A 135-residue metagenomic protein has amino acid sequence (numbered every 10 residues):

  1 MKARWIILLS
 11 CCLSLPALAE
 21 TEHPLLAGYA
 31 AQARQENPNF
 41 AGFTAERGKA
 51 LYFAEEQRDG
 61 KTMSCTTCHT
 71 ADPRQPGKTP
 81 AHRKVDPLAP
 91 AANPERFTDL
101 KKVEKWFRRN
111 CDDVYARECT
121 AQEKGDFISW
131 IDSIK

Functional and structural regions predicted by a protein language model:
M1-E46, A91-K135: Post-cleavage N-terminal segment of exported redox proteins
Q32, E46-R58: Sequence context of c-type cytochrome heme-c attachment sites
R58, R74, I134-K135: Inter-heme linker and motif-flanking segments adjacent to c-type heme-binding CXXCH motifs in c-type cytochromes
D59-T62, T79, A121: Non-catalytic, surface-exposed connector residues within folded enzymatic/regulatory domains
G60-D72, F127: The canonical Cys-X-X-Cys-His
G77-K84: Short cysteine/histidine-rich zinc-coordinating motifs and their immediately flanking basic loops
K84-A92: Catalytic and substrate-binding regions of cell-wall glycan-acting enzymes that process beta-1,4-linked
